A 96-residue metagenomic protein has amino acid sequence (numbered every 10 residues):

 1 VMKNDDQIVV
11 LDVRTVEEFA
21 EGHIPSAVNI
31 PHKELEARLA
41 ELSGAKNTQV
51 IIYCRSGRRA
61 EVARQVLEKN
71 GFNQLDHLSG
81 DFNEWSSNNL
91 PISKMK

Functional and structural regions predicted by a protein language model:
V1-V9, V16-I51, R55-K96: Rhodanese-like catalytic fold shared by cysteine-dependent sulfurtransferases and DSP/PTP-type phosphatases
